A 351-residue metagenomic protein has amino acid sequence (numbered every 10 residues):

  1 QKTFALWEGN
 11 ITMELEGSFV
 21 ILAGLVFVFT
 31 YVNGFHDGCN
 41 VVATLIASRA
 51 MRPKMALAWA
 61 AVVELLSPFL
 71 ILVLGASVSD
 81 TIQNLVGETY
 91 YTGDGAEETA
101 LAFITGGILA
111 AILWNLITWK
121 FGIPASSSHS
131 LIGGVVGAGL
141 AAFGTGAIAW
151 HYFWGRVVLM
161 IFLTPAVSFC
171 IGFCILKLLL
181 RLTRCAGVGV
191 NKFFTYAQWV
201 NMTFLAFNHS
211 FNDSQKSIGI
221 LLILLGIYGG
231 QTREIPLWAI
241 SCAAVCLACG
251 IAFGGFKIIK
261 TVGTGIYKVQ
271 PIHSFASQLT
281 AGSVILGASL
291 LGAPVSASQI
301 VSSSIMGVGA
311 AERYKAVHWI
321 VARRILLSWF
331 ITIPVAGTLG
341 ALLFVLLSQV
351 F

Functional and structural regions predicted by a protein language model:
K2-T3: Polybasic, lysine-rich low-complexity intrinsically disordered segments
W7-F351: Multi-pass alpha-helical transmembrane bundle typical of ion/small-solute transporters and intramembrane aspartyl
